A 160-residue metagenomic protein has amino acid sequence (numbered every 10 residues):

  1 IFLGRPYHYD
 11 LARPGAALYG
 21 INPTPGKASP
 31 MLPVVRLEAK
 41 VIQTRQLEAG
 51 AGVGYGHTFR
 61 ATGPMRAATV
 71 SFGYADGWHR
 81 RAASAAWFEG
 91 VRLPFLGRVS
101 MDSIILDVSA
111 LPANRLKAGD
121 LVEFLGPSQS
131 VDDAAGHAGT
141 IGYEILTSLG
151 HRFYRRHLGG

Functional and structural regions predicted by a protein language model:
I1-G160: Active-site anion/phosphate-binding pocket segments in diverse small-molecule metabolic enzymes
